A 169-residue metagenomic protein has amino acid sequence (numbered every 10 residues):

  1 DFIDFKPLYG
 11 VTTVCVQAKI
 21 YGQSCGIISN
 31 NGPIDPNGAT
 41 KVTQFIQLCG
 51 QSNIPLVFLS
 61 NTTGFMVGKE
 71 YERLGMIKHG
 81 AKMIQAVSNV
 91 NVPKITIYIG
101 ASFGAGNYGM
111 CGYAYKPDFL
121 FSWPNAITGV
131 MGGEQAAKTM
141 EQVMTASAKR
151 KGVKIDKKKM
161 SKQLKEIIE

Functional and structural regions predicted by a protein language model:
D1-E169: Ligand-binding clefts of soluble mixed alpha/beta catalytic domains
